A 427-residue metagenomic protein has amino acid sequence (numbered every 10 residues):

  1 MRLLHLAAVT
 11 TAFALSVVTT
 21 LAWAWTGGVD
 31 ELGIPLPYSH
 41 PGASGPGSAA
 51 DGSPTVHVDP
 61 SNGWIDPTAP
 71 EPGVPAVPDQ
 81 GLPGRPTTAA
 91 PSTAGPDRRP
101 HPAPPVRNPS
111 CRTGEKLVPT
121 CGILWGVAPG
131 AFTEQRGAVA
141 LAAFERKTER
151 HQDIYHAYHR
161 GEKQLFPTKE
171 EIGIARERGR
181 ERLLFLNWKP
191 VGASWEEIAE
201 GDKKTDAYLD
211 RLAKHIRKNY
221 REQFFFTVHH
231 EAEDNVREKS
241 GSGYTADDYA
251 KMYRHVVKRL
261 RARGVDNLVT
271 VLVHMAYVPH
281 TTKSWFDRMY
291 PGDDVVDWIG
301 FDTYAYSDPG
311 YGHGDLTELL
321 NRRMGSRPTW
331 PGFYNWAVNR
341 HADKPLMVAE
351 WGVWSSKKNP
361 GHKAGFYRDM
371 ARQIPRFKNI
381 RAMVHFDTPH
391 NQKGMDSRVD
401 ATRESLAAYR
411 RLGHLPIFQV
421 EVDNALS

Functional and structural regions predicted by a protein language model:
M1-W25: Secretory targeting and sorting signals
L6, G47, G52-P67, E71 (+1 more regions): Aromatic-rich peripheral "rim/lid" segments of glycoside hydrolase catalytic domains that contact and position glycan
T20-T168, V422, L426: Boundary/entry segment of secreted carbohydrate-active catalytic domains
L117, G122-N219, H362, F366-I380 (+1 more regions): N-terminal carbohydrate-binding/catalytic regions of secreted carbohydrate-active enzymes
V127-P129, L260-S284, A342-S356, A382-T388: Aromatic-lined carbohydrate-recognition surfaces of secreted/lumenal glycan-active proteins
H151-R160, L186-P190, F286-M324, F386-T388: Aromatic- and acid-rich polysaccharide-binding/catalytic face of secreted or lumenal carbohydrate-active enzymes
T168-K189, Y304, D308-W354: Glycoside hydrolase catalytic-domain groove-lining segments
L212-A246, T270-H274, M383: Active-site groove signature of glycoside hydrolases
